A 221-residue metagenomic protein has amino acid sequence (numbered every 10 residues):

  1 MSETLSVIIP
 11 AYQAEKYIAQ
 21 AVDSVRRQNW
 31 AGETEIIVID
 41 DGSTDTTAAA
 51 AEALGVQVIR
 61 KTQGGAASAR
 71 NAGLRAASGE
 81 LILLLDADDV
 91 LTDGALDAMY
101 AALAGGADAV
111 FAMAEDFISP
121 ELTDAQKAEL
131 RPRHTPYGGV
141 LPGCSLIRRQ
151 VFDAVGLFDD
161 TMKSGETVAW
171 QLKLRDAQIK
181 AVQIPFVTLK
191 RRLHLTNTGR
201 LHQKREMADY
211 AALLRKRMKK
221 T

Functional and structural regions predicted by a protein language model:
D23-E33: Short, acidic, metal-binding catalytic loop of nucleotide-sugar glycosyltransferases
S24, D40-A49: A conserved acidic beta->alpha catalytic loop
K61-A77: Glycine-rich, basic loop-to-helix element that forms the pyrophosphate-binding segment of sugar-nucleotide handling
I82: Short aromatic/hydrophobic "clamp" motif used to bind/position activated sugar donors
G94-D124: Conserved donor NDP-sugar-binding/catalytic core segment of glycosyltransferases
E129-I147: A recurrent flexible, glycine/aromatic-enriched loop bordering the glycosyltransferase active site that acts as
K163-W170: Acidic donor-binding loop at a coil-to-helix junction in glycosyltransferase catalytic cores that engages
V187, R191, G199-T221: Catalytic core of nucleotide-sugar-dependent glycosyltransferases
